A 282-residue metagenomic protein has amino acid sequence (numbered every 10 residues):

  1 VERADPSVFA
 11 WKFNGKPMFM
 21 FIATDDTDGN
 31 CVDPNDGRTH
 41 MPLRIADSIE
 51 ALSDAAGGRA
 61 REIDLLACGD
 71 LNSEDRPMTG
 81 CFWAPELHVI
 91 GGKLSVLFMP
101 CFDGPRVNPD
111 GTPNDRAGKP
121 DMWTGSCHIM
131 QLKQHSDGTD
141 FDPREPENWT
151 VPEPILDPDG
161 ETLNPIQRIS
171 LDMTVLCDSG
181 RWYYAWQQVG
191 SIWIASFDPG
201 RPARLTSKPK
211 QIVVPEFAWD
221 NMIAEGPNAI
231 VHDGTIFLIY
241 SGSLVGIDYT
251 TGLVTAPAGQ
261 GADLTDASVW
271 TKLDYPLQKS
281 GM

Functional and structural regions predicted by a protein language model:
V1-M282: Carbohydrate-active catalytic/glycan-binding domains of CAZyme proteins, especially the secreted or lumenal ectodomains
